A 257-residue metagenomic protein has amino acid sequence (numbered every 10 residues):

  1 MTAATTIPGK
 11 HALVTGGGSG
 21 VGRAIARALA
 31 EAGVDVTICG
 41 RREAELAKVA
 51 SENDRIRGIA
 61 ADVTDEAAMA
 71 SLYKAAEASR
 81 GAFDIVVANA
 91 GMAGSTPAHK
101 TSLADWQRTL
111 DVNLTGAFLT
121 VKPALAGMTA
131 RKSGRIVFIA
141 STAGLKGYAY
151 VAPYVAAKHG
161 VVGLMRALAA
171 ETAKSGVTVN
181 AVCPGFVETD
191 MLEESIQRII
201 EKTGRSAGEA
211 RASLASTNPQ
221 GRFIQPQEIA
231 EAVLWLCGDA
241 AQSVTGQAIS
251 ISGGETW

Functional and structural regions predicted by a protein language model:
T2-T6, K146, L234, T245-W257: Short C-terminal tail/terminal secondary-structure segment of NAD(P)H-dependent dehydrogenase/reductase domains
H11, G18-S19: Conserved glycine-rich cofactor-binding loop
F83, P97-A98, D105-L110, L214: Substrate-binding pocket helix/loop in short-chain dehydrogenase/reductase
V87, A173, T178, V244-G246: Short, small/polar-rich loop/turn modules that mediate ligand/substrate recognition or access, typified
V121, A157, M165: Active-site helix of classical SDR
A126, A170-E171, Q242: Alpha-helical segment proximal to the catalytic Tyr-Lys
S141: Residue(s) in the substrate-gating loop at a strand-loop-helix junction that position the organic substrate next
